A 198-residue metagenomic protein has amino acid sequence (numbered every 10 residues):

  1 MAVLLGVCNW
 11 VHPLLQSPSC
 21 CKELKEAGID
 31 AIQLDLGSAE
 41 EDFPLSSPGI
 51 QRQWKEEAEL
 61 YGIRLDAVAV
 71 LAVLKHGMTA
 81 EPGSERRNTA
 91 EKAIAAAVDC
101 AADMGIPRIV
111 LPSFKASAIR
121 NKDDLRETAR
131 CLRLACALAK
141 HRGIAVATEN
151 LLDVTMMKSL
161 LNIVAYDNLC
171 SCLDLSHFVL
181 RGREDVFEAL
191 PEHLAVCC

Functional and structural regions predicted by a protein language model:
M1-G6, P13-D30, E59, G105-I106 (+2 more regions): Histidine-acidic metal/acid-base catalytic patches
V7-V11, L34-S38, A67-A72, L111-S113 (+2 more regions): A cross-domain feature marking catalytic cores of carbohydrate-active enzymes and several ubiquitous metabolic/repair
N9-W10, F43-P44, R87, L125: A generic secondary-structure micro-motif detector that highlights 1-2 residue hydrophobic/ambivalent hotspots embedded
L14, S19, E41, A72-K75: A broad, structure-centric signal for solvent-exposed, well-ordered loop/edge residues that line or flank functional
L15, S46-G49, P82, E184: Short coil/turn linker and secondary-structure boundary residues
P18-S19, E56-R64, H76-S171, L180: Active-site acidic/histidine proton-transfer and metal-coordination neighborhood in alpha/beta enzyme cores
Q33-A58, S113-R120: Glycine-rich, proline-tolerant flexible connector loops at the mouths of alpha/beta enzymes
E40-F43, D66, L74-T79: Short active-site-adjacent helix-start/loop capping segments
